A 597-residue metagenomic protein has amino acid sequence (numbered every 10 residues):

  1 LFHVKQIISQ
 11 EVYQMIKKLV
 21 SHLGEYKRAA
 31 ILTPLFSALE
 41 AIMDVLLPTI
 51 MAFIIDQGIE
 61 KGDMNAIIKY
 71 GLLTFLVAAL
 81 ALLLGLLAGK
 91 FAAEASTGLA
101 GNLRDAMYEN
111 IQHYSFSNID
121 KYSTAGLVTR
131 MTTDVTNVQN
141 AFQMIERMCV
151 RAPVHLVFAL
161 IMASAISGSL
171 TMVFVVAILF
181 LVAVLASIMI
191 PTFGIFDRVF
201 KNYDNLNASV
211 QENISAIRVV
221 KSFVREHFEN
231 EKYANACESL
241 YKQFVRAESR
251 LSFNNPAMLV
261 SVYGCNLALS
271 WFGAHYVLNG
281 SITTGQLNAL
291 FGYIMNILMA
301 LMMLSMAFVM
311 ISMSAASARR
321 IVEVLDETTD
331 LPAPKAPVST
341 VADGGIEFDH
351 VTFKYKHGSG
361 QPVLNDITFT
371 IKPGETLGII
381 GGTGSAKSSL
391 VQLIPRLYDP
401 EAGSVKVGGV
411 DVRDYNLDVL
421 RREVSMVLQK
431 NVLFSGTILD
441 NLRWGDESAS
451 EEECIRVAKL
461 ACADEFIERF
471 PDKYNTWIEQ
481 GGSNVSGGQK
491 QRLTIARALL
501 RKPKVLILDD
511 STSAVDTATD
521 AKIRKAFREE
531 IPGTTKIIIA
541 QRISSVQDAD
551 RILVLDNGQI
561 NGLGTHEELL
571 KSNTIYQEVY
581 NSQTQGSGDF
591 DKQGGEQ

Functional and structural regions predicted by a protein language model:
H3-E11, S339-Q597: ABC-type nucleotide-binding domain
Q6-V12, G24, A30-L87, F91 (+2 more regions): Transmembrane helix-loop-helix hairpins at lipid-water interfaces of multipass membrane proteins, especially the type-1
Y13, L35-F36, M43-D56, V77-T124 (+13 more regions): Juxtamembrane helix-loop junctions of ABC transporter transmembrane domains
M15-E25, L127: A short amphipathic helical element positioned immediately N-terminal to and/or at the very start of a transmembrane
G24-R28, H113-S117, T133-E146, V150 (+6 more regions): An intracellular "coupling" helix at the cytosolic face of ABC transporter transmembrane type-1 domains
A29-A30, F36, V77-S96, R147-V154 (+5 more regions): Alpha-helical transmembrane segments of multi-pass membrane proteins
K61-G62, A93, T97, D105-T129 (+6 more regions): Short intracellular "coupling" helices and adjacent cytoplasmic loop segments at the cytosolic face of multi-pass
D63-K69, F158, M162-L179, R246-R320 (+1 more regions): Helix-loop-helix
